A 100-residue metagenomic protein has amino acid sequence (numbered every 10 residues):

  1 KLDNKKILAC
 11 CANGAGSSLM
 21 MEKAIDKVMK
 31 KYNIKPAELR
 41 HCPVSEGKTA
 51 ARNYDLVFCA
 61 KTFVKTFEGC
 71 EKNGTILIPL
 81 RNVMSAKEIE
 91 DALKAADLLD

Functional and structural regions predicted by a protein language model:
K1-V44: Conserved active-site segments centered on acidic
N13-G14, T62-V64: Short glycine-rich anion-binding loops that position phosphate/pyrophosphate groups of nucleotides and phosphorylated
S17, T66-F67: Glycine/Thr-rich phosphate-binding loops of Rossmann-like dinucleotide-binding domains
H41, C59, L77-L80: Structural signal for conserved beta-strand scaffold positions within catalytic alpha/beta enzyme cores
P43-A50, T66, S85-E88: Short acidic active-site motifs
A50-R52, K72: A short, aliphatic-rich alpha-helical micro-motif
D55: Conserved acidic residues
I76-D100: Ser/Thr/Gly-rich flexible loops in soluble cytosolic domains mediating phosphotransfer, phosphorylation
